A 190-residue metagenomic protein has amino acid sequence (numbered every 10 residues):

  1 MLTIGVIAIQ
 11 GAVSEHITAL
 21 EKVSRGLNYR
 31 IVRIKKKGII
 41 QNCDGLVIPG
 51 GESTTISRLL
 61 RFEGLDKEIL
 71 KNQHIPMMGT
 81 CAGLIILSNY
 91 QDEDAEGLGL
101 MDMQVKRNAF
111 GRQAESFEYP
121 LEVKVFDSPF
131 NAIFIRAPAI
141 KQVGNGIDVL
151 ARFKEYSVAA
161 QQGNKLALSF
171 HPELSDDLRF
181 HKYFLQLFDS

Functional and structural regions predicted by a protein language model:
M1-F62, E68, L178-K182, Q186-S190: N-terminal beta1-alpha1 cap of cysteine-dependent amidohydrolase-like domains
M1-T3, D127-F130, A160-L166: Beta-strand-turn-beta hairpins that frame and shape the catalytic cleft of phosphate-ester-processing enzymes
G11, A139-S190: C-terminal and late-domain segments of enzyme folds
V47-P49, F134, A167-S169: Structural motif
S53-E122: Cysteine-nucleophile active-site neighborhood
D94-Y156: Pocket-forming structural segment of enzyme catalytic cores
